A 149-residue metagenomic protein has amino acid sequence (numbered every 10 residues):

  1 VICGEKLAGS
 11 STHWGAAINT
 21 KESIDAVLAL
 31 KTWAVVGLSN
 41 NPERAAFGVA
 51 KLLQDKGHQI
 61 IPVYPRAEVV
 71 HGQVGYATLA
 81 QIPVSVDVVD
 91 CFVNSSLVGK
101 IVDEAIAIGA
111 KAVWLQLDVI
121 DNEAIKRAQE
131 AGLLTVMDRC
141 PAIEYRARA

Functional and structural regions predicted by a protein language model:
S10-A29: Short N-terminal or domain-adjacent regulatory/targeting segments
W14, I18-N19, V69-K100: Glycine-rich, highly charged phosphate/nucleotide-binding loops
A34-V36: Conserved beta-strand elements of the Class I
N41-E43, K51-V70: NAD(P)-binding Rossmann-fold cofactor-contacting core
P83-V84, N122-Y145: Short acidic, glycine/proline-enriched helix-loop-strand junctions
A105-A128: ADP-ribose/adenylate-binding Rossmann-like module
